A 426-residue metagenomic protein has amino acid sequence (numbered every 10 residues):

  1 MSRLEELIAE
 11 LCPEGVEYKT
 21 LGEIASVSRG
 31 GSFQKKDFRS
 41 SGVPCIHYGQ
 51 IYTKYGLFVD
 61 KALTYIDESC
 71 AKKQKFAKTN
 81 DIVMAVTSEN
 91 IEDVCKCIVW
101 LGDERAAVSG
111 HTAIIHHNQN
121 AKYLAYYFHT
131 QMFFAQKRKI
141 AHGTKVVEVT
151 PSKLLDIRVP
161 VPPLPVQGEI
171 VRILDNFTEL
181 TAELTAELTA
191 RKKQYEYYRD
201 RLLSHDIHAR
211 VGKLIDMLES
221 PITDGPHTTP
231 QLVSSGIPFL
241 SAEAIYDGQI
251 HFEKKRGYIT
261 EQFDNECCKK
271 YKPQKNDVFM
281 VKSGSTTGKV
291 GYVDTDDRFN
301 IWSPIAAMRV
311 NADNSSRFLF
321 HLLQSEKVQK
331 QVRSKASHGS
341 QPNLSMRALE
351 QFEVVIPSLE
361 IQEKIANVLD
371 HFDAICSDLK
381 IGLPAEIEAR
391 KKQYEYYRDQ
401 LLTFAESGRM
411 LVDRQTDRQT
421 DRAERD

Functional and structural regions predicted by a protein language model:
M1-D426: Charged, alpha-helix-forming regions
